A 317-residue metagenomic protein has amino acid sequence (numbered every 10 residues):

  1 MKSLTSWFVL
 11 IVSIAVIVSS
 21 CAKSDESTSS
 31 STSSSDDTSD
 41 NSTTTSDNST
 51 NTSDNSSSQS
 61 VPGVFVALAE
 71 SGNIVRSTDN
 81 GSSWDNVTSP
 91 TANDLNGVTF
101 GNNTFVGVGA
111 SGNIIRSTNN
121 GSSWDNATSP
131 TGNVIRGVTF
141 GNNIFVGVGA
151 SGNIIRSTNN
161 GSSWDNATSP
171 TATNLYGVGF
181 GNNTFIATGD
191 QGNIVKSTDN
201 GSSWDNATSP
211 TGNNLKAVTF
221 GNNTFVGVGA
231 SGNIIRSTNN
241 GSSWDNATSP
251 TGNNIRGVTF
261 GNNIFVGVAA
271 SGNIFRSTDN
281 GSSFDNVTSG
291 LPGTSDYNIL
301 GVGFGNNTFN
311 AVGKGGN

Functional and structural regions predicted by a protein language model:
M1-F8: Bacterial N-terminal signal peptides that target proteins for export
L10, A15-P62: Bacterial Sec-dependent N-terminal signal peptides
D40, S53-N317: Residue-level hotspots at or immediately adjacent to binding/recognition sites across diverse folds
